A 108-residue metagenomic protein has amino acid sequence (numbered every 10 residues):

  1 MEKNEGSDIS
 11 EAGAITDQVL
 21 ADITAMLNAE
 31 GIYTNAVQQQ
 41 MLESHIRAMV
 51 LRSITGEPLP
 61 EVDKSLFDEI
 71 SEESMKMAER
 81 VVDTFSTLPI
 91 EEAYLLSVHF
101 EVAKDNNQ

Functional and structural regions predicted by a protein language model:
M1-Q108: A cross-family "folded-core" feature that marks the main globular domain of proteins
